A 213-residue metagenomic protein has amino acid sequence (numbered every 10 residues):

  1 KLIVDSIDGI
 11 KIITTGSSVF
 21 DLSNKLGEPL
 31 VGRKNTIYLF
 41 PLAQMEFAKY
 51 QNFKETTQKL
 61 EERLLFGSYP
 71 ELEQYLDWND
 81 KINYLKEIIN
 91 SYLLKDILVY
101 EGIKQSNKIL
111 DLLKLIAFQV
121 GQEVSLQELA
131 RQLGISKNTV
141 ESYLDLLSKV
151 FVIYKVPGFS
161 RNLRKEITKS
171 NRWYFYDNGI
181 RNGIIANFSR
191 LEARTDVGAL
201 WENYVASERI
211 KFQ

Functional and structural regions predicted by a protein language model:
K1: Conserved AAA+/SF3 P-loop NTPase catalytic/coupling segment centered on the Walker-B
V4-L26, L147: Sensor-1/coupling segment of RecA-like P-loop NTPase cores
I7, Y38, F212: Acidic-histidine catalytic/liganding microenvironments
G9, R33, T57-L60, V150 (+1 more regions): A structure-centric signal for secondary-structure junctions around beta-strands
I13, N35-I37, Y174: Hydrophobic/aromatic beta-strand patches that form the interior of the parallel beta-sheet core in alpha/beta enzyme
T15, L39, V156-G158: Conserved beta-strand termini and adjacent loop/short-helix elements that scaffold enzyme active sites in alpha/beta
S17-V19, S23-S125: Interdomain motor-coupling "hinge/lid" segment immediately C-terminal to the ATP-binding subdomain of NTP-driven enzymes
W78-Q213: Accessory nucleic acid-recognition modules appended to NTPase machines
